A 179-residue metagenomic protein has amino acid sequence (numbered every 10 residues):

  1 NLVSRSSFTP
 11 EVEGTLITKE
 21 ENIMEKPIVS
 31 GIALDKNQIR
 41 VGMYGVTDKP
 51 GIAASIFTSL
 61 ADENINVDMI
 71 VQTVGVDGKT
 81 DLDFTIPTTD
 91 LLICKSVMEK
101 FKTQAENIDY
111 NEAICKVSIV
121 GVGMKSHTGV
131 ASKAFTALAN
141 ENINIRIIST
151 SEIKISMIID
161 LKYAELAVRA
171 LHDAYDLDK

Functional and structural regions predicted by a protein language model:
N1-T150, K154-K179: C-terminal catalytic "cap/lid" subdomain
